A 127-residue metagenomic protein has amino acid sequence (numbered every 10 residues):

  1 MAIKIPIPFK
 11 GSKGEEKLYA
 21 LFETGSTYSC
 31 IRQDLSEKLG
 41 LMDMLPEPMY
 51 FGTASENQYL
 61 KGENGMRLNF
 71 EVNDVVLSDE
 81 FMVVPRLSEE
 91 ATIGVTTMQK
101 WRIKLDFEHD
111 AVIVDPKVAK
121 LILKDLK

Functional and structural regions predicted by a protein language model:
M1-K127: Pepsin/retropepsin-fold aspartyl endopeptidases
